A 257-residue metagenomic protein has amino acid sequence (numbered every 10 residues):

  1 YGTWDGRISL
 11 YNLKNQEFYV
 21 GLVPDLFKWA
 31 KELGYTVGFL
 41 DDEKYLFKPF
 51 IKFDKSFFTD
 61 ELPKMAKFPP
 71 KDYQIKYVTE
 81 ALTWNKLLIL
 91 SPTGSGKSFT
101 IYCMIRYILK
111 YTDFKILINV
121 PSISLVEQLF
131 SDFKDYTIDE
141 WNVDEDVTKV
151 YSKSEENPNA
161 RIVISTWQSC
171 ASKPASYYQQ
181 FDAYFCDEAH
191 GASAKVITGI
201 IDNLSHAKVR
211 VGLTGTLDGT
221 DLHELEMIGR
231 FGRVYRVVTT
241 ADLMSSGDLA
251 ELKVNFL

Functional and structural regions predicted by a protein language model:
Y1-D42: N-terminal accessory nucleic-acid engagement/regulatory domains that precede and modulate ATP-driven motor cores
W4-L10, L40-L90: Conserved pre-motif I regulatory segment
T83-I108: Walker A/P-loop
F114-S122: Conserved RecA-like ASCE P-loop NTPase motor core of nucleic-acid helicases/translocases
S122, S165-S169, L213-L217: A short beta-strand-to-loop transition that corresponds to the Sensor-1 phosphate-sensing loop of AAA+ P-loop ATPases
I123-V150: Conserved helix-turn-beta segment of the N-terminal RecA-like "Helicase ATP-binding" lobe in SF1/SF2 helicases
S152-A183, A194-G199: Conserved helix/coil segment N-terminal to the catalytic DExD/H
H190-K253: Post-DEXD/H (motif II) to motif III coupling segment of the RecA-like Helicase ATP-binding lobe
